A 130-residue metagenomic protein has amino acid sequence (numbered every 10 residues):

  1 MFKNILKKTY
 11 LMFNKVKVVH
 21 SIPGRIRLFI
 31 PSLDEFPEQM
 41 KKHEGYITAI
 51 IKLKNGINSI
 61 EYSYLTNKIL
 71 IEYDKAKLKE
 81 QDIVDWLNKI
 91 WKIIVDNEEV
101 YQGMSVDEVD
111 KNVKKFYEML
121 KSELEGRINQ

Functional and structural regions predicted by a protein language model:
M1-K8, E38-N55: Short amphipathic alpha-helix segments
N4-I26, I90-Q130: C-terminal low-complexity, charged extensions that often adopt amphipathic alpha-helices
V16, L28, E35, I47-S63 (+2 more regions): Short acidic amphipathic segments
H43-I47, I83-I90: Short amphipathic alpha-helices in soluble, non-transmembrane regions that often serve as interface/regulatory elements
I51-K52, E61-Y62, I83-D85, I93-V95 (+1 more regions): Short, intrinsically disordered/low-complexity patches at protein termini and at juxtamembrane boundaries
D74-L78: Helix N-cap motif at beta-to-alpha junctions
